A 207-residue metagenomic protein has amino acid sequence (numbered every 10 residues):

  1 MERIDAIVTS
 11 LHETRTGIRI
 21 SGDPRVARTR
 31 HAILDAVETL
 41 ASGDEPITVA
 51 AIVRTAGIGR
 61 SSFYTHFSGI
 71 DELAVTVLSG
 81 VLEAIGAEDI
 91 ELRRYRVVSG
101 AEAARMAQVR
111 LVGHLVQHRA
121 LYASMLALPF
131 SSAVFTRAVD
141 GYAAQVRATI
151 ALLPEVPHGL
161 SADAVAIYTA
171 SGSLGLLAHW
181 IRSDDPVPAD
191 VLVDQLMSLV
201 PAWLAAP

Functional and structural regions predicted by a protein language model:
M1-S42, P46, A51: Basic, helix-initiating cap at the start of DNA-binding domains
M1-T16, R147-A151, D163, H179-P207: C-terminal peripheral helix-coil segments that are non-catalytic and often amphipathic
A32-G43, A84-Y95, L121, G172-S183: Solvent-exposed, amphipathic alpha-helical segments
L40-E72: Helix-turn-helix
V49, V77-A87: Short, basic, alpha-helical segments at the C-terminal edge of helix-turn-helix-like DNA-binding modules
I90-A120: Hydrophobic alpha-helical connector segments
A123-M125: Short, hydrophobic secondary-structure boundary micro-motifs
P129-E155, L160-I167, S171-L174: Amphipathic alpha-helical packing segments from all-alpha helical-bundle domains
